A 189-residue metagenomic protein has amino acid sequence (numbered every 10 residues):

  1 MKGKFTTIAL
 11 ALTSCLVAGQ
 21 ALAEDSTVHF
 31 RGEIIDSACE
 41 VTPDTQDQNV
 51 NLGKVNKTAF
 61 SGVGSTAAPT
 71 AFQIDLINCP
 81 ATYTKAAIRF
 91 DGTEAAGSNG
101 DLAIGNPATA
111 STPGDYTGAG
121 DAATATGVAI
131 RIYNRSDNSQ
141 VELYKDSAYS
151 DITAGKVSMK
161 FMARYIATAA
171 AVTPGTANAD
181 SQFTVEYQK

Functional and structural regions predicted by a protein language model:
K2-F5, G19-K189: Mature extracellular/passenger domains of Gram-negative fimbrial/pilin and adhesin proteins
A9-V17: Bacterial N-terminal signal peptides
